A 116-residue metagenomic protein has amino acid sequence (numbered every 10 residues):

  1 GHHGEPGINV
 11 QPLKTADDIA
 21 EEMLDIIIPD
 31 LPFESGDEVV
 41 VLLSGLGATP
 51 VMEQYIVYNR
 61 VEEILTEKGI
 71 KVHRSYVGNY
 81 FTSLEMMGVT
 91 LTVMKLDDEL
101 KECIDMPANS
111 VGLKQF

Functional and structural regions predicted by a protein language model:
G1, L42-L46, H73-G78, M94: Generic beta-strand/beta-sheet core signal
G1-Y55: Mixed-charge interfacial surface used for oligomerization/domain docking and macromolecular partner engagement
M23-L31, L43, V61-G69, V93-E99 (+1 more regions): Structural signal for hydrophobic packing residues in well-ordered secondary-structure cores of soluble enzyme domains
D37-V40, I70-H73, T90: Structural motif
L46-V61, S83-K95: Short glycine/threonine-rich loop-to-helix capping motif typified by GTGT followed within a few residues by an Asp-Pro
I64-T82: Conserved phosphate-binding/catalytic loops in two-lobed NTP-binding clefts
Y76-G112: C-terminal edge-of-domain segments
F116: Active-site or pore-adjacent capping/gating segments
